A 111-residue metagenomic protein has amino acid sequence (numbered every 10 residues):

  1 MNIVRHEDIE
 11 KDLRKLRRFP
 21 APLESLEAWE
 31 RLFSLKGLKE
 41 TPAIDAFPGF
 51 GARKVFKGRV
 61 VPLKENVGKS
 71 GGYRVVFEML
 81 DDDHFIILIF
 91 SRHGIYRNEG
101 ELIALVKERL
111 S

Functional and structural regions predicted by a protein language model:
M1-F33: Arg/Lys-rich, positively charged N-terminal/basic patches that mediate binding to nucleic acids
D8, V61-L63, D82: Generic structural motif
R18, T41-G49, I95-I103: Noncatalytic linker/hinge segments flanking ATPase motor cores
R18-P22, L63-G71: Phosphate-binding glycine-rich loops and adjacent basic patches that engage nucleotide phosphates, nucleic-acid
E27-R31, I44, G94: Residue-level signal for alpha-helical context at structural boundaries
L35-E65: A short, surface-exposed loop/turn module that caps and links secondary-structure elements
N66-S111: Enriched for short, Lys/Arg-rich terminal
